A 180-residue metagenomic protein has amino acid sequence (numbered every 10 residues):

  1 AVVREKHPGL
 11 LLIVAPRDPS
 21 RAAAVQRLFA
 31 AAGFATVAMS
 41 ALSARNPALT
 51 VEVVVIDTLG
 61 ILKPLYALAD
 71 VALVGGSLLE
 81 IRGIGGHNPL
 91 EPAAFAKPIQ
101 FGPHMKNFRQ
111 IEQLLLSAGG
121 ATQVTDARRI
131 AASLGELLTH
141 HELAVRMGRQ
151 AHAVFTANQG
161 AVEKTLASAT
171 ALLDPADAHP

Functional and structural regions predicted by a protein language model:
A1-P180: Nucleotide-activated sugar donor-binding and catalytic core shared by glycosyltransferases and related lipid-linked
